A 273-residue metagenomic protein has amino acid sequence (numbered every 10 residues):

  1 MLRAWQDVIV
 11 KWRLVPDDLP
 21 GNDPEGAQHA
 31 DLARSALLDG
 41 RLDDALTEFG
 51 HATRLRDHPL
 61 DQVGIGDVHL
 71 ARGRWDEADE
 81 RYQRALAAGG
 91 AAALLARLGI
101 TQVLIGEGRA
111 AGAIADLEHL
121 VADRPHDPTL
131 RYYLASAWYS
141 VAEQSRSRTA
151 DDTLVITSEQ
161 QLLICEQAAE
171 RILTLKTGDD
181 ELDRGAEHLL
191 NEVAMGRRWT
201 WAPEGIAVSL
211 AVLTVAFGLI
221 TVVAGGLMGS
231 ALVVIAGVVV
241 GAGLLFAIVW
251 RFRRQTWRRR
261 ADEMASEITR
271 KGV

Functional and structural regions predicted by a protein language model:
M1-G21, V238-I248, V273: Long, contiguous interaction/recruitment modules in multidomain scaffold/adaptor proteins
M1-V15, C165-I172, L182, T269: Generic low-polarity alpha-helical segments
W5, W12, W75, W138 (+3 more regions): A residue-identity detector for tryptophan
V8, V15, A78, V141 (+3 more regions): Enriched - but not universal
I9, V193, R197, I268-G272: Short, flexible helical or helix-coil boundary motifs
P20-R197: Membrane-protein extramembrane domains
G21, E25, H29, D262-V273: N-terminal topogenic membrane-targeting module
W199-M264: Transmembrane alpha-helical hairpins and terminal membrane-anchor modules
